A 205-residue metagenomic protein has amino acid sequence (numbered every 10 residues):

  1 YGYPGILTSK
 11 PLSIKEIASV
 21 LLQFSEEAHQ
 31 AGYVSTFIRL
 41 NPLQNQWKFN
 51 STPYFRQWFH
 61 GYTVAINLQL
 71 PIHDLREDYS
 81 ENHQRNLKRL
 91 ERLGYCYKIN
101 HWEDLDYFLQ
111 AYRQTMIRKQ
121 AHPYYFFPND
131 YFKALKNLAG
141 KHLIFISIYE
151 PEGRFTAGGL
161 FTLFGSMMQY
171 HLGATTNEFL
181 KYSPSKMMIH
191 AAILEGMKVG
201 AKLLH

Functional and structural regions predicted by a protein language model:
Y1-R56, G165-H205: Acyl-donor binding region in acyl/amide transferases
L40-K181: A conserved beta-strand-loop-helix scaffold within acyl/acetyltransferase catalytic domains
